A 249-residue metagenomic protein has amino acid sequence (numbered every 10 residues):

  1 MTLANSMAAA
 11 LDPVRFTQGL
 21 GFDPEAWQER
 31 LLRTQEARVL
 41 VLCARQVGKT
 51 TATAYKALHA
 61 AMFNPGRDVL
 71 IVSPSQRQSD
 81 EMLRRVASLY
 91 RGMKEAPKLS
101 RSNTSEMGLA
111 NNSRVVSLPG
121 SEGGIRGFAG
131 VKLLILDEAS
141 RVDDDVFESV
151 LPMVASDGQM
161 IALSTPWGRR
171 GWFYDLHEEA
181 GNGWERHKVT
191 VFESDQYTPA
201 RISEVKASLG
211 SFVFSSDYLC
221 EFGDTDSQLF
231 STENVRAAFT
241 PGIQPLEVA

Functional and structural regions predicted by a protein language model:
M1-A249: Phosphate/NTP-binding elements of NTP-utilizing enzymes
